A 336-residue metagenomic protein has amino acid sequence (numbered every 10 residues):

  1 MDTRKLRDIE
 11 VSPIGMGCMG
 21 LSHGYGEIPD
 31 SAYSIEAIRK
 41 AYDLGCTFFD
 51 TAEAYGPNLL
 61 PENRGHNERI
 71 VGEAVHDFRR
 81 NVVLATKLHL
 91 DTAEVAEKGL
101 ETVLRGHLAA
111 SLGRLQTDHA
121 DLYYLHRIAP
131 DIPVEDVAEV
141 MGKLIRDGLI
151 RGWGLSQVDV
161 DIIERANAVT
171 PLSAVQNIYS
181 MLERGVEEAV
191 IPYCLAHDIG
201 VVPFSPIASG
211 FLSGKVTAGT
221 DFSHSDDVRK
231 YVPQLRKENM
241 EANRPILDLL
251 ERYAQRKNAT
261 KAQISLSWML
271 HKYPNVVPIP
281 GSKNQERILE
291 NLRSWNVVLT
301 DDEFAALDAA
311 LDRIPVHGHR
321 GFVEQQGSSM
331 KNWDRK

Functional and structural regions predicted by a protein language model:
M1, S225-R252, R256, H271 (+2 more regions): Terminal-tail/helix-coil boundary detector
M1-V82, D334-K336: N-terminal binding-site loop/beta-alpha segment at the start of enzyme catalytic domains that lines or forms
I9-I14, G45-T47, F78-V82, T117-D121 (+5 more regions): Short, well-ordered coil/turn segments that N-cap beta-strands
M16, S34, F49, V71 (+12 more regions): Conserved, mostly hydrophobic/aromatic
G20, E53-Y55, L88-T92, H126-A129 (+4 more regions): Active-site-proximal loop/turn and secondary-structure-junction residues that shape catalytic pockets, frequently
G20-A32, L88-V103: Active-site mouth loops of central-metabolism enzymes
D91-G185, A189, I199: Glycine/proline-rich, positively charged, aromatic-decorated active-site loop/lid region on the catalytic face
V186-S225, T260: Aromatic-lined glycan-binding groove of carbohydrate-active enzymes
